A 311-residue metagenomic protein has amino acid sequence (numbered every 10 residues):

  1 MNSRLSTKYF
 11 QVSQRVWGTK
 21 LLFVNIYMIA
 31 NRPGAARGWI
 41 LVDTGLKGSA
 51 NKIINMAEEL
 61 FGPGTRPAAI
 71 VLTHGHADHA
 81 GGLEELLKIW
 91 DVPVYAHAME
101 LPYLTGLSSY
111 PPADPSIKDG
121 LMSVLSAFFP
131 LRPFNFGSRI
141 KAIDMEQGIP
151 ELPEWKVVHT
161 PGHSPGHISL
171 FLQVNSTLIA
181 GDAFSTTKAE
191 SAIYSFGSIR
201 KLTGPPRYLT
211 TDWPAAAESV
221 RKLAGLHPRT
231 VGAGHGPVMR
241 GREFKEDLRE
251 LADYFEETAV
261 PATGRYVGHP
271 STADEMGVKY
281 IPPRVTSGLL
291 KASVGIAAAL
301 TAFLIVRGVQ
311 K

Functional and structural regions predicted by a protein language model:
R4-F61, L170-G181, T186: Conserved beta-strand hairpin/beta-sheet module of binuclear metal-dependent hydrolase folds, prominently
I40-V42, V71, V94, T177-I179 (+1 more regions): Residue-level marker for buried hydrophobic side chains located in beta-strands that build the well-ordered beta-sheet
L46-G48, K156-P161, P165-R242: Metallo-beta-lactamase
A50-A96: Active-site metal-binding motif and surrounding structural segment of the metallo-beta-lactamase
E100-H159, P205-A224: Metallo-beta-lactamase
A113-S126, T230-T263: C-terminal/domain-terminus segments
E256-Y280: Juxtamembrane amphipathic/hinge helix adjacent to a transmembrane helix
P283-Q310: Hydrophobic alpha-helical topogenic segments used for membrane insertion/localization
